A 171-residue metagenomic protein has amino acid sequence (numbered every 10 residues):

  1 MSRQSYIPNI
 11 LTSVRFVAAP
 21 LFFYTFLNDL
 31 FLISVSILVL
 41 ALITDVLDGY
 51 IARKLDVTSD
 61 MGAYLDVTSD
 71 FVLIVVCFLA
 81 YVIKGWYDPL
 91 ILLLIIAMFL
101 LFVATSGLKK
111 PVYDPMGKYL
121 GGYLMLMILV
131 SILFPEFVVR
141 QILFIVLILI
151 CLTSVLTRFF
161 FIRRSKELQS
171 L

Functional and structural regions predicted by a protein language model:
S2, V67-L171: A feature for the membrane-embedded catalytic helix bundles of lipid/isoprenoid biosynthetic enzymes
Q4-S5, S13-V17, S131: Hydrophobic alpha-helical transmembrane segments of integral membrane proteins, especially lipid-exposed positions
I10-M61, C77-A80, I96-L101, R140-T153: Membrane-embedded alpha-helical segments that form the functional core of polytopic membrane enzymes, especially those
